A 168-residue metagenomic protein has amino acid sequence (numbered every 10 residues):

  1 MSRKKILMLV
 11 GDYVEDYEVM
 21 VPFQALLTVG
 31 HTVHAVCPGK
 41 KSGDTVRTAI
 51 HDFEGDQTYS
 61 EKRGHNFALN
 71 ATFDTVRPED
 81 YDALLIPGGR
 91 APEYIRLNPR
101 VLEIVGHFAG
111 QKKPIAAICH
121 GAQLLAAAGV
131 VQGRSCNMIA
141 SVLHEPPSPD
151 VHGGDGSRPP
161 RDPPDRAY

Functional and structural regions predicted by a protein language model:
R3-S42, T48, D52, E61-Y168: Active-site-adjacent pocket-lining segments in enzyme domains
D56-T58: Active-site loop ensemble at the mouth of alpha/beta enzyme cores that anchors a bound cofactor
